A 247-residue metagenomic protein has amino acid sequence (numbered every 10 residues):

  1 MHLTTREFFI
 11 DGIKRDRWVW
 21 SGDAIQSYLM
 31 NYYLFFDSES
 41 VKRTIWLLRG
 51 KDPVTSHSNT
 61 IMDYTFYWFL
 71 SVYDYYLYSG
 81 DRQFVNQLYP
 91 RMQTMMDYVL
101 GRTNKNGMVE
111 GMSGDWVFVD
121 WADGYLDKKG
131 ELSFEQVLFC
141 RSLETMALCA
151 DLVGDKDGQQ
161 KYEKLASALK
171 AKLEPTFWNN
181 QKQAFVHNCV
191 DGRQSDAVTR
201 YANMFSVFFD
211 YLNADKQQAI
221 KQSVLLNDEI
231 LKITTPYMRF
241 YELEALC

Functional and structural regions predicted by a protein language model:
M1-F9: Mature extracytoplasmic enzyme cores
I13-R15: Glycine/proline-enriched, intrinsically flexible loops and inter-domain linkers
W20-C247: Active-site core of glycosidic bond-cleaving carbohydrate-active enzymes
